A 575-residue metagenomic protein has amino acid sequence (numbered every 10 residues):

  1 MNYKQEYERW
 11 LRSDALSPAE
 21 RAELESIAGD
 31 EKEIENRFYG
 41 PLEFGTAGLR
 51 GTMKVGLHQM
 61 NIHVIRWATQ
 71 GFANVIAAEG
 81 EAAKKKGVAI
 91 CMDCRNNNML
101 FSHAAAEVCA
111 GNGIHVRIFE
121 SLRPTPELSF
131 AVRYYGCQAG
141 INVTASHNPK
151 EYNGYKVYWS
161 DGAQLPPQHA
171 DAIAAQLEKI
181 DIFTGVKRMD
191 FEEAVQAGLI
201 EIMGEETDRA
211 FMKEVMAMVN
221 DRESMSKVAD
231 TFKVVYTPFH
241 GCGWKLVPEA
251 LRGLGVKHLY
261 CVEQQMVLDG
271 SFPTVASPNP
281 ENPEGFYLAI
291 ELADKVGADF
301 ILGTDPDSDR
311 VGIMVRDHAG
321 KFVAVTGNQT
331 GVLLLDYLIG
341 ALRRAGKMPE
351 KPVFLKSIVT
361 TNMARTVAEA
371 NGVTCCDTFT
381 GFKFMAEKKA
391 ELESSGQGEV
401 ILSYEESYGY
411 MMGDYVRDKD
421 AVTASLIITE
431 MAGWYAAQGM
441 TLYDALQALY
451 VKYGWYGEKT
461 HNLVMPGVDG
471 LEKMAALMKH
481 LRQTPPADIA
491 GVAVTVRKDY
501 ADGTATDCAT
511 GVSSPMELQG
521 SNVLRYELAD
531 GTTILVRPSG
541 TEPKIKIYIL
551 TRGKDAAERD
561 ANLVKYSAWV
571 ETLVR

Functional and structural regions predicted by a protein language model:
N2, Y7-A105, A194-V195, I200-V234 (+1 more regions): An N-terminal, well-structured beta->alpha segment
E33-L42, N153-G285, E291-A293: Gly/Ser/Thr-enriched, mixed-charge loops and adjacent short helices that form phosphate/oxyanion-binding elements
F38-H58, A145-N148, P238-A250, P306 (+3 more regions): Conserved phosphate/anionic-ligand binding catalytic regions in large, soluble enzymes, centered on
A89-Y152, G255-G312: N-terminal small/polar loop signature for handling phosphorylated ligands or for N-terminal nucleophile
M99-A104, S129-R133, E151-V157, A170 (+11 more regions): Short acidic, glycine/serine/threonine-rich loops at helix termini
S160-A163, A175, D181, E291-K356 (+1 more regions): Replace "Mg2+/Mn2+-dependent" with "divalent metal-dependent
D294, A298-F300, K321, A341-R537 (+3 more regions): Phosphate-binding and adjacent anionic-ligand microenvironments
